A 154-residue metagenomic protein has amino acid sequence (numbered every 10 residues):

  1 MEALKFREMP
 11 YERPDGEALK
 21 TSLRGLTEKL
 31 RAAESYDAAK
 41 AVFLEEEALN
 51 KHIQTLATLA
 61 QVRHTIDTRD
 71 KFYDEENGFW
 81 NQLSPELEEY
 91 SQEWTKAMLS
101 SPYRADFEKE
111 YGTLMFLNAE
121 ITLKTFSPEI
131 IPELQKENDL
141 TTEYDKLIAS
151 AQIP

Functional and structural regions predicted by a protein language model:
M1-P154: A well-structured
